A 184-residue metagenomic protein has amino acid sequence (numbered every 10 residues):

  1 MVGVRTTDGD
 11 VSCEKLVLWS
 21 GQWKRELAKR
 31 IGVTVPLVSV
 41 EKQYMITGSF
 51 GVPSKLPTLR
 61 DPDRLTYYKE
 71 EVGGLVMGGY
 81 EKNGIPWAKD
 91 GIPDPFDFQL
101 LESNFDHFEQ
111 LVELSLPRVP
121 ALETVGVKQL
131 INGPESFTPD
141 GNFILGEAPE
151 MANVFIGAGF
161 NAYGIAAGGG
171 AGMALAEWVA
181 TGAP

Functional and structural regions predicted by a protein language model:
V2-S103, Q110-E123: Flavin-dependent oxidoreductases
D63, V72, D94-P95, E102-P184: C-terminal catalytic lobe of FAD-dependent flavoproteins
